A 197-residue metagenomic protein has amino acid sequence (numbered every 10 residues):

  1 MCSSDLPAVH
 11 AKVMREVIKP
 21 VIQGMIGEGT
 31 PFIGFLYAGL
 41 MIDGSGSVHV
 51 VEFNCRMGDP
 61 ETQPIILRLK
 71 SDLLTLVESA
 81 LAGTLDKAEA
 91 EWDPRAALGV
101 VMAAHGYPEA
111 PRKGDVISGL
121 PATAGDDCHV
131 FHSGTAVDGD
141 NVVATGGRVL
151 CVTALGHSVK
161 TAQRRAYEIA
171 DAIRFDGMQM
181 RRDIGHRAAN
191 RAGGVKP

Functional and structural regions predicted by a protein language model:
M1-T62: Internal nucleotide-binding/catalytic subdomain
S3, P20, I33-G34, G58 (+6 more regions): Intrinsic disorder and flexible coil segments
L6-R15, G58-S79, D115-V130, I173-R174: Gly/Ser/Thr-rich active-site loops/lids in small-molecule metabolic enzymes that frequently grip phosphoryl groups
P7, P20, P31, P60 (+5 more regions): Proline-rich intrinsically disordered, low-complexity coils
V17-M25, L73, V77, I169: Hydrophobic alpha-helical packing residues
I33-A38, G46-F53, P64, L73 (+3 more regions): Structural beta-strand/beta-sheet cores of well-ordered domains, especially the beta-sheet scaffolds that support
N54-I66, G106-P108, A136-V137: Glycine-rich phosphate/pyrophosphate-binding beta-alpha loops
S79-P197: Peripheral (often C-terminal) accessory segments that flank ATP-dependent C-N-forming ligase machineries
